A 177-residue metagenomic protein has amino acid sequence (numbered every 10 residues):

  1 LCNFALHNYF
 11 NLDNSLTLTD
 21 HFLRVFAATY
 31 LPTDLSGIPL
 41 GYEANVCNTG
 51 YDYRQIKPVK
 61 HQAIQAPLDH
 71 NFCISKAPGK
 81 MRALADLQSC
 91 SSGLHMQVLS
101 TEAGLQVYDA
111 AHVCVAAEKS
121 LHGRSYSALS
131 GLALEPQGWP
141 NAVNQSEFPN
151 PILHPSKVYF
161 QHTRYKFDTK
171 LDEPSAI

Functional and structural regions predicted by a protein language model:
L1-I177: An exposed, glycine/acidic-rich loop-and-rim segment of catalytic or binding clefts
